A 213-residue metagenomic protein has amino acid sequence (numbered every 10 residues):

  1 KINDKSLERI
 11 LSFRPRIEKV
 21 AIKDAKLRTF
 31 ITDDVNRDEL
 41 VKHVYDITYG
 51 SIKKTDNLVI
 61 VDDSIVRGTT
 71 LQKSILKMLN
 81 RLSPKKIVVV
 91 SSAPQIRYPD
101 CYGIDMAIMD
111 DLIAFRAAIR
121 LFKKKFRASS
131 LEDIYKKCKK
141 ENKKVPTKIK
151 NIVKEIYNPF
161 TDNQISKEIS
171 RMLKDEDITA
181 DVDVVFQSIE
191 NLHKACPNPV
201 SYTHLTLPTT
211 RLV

Functional and structural regions predicted by a protein language model:
K1-N57, T69, R97-D110: Short, glycine/charge-rich flexible loops or terminal/linker lids adjacent to PRPP-binding catalytic cores
R9-T29, F126-V145, V184-E190: A conserved beta-strand->alpha-helix junction
N57-M78: Extended, hydrophobic alpha-helical segments in both membrane/secreted and soluble proteins
C101-F126: Acidic, Ser/Thr-rich peripheral helices and adjacent loops at domain boundaries
C138, I156-N163, E176-D177, H193-N198: Extended, composition-driven regions rather than compact fold-specific motifs
T203-T209: Conserved small/polar residues in nucleotide/adenosyl-binding loops
